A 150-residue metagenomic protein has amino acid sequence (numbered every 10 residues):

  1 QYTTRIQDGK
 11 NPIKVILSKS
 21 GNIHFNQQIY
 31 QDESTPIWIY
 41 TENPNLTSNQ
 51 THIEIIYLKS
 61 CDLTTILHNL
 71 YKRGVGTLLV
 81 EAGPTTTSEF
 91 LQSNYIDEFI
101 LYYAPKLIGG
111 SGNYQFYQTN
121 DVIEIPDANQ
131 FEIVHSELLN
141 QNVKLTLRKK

Functional and structural regions predicted by a protein language model:
Q1-K150: Enzymes that bind and transform nitrogen-containing heteroaromatic metabolites
